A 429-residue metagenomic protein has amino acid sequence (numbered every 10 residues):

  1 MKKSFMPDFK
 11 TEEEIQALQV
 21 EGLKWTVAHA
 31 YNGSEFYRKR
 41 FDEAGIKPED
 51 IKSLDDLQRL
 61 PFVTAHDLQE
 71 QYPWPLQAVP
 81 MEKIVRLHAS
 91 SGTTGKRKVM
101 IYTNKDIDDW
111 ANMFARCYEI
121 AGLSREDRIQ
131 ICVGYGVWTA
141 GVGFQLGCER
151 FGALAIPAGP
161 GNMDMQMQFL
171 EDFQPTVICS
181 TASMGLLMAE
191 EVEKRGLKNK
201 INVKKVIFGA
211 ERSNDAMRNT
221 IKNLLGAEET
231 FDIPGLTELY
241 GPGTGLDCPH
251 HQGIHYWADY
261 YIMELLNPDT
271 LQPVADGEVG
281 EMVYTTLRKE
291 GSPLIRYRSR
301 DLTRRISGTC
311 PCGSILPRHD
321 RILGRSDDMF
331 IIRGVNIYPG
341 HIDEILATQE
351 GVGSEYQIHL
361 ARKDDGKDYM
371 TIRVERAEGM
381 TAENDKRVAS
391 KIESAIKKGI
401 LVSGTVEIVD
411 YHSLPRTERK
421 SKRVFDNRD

Functional and structural regions predicted by a protein language model:
M1-A89, G95-N112, R116-I120, S124 (+6 more regions): Nucleotide 5′-phosphate-binding alpha/beta core
A30, S90-T93, I129, I178 (+2 more regions): Conserved S/T- and glycine-rich ATP-binding loop of Class I adenylate-forming
N104-C117, R128-L187: AMP-binding/adenylate-forming
R128-Q130, R195-N214: Conserved helix-loop-beta element of the AMP-binding
A155, T230, M263, Y356-I358 (+1 more regions): Generic structural signal for residues in well-ordered beta-strands
I178, R288-I400, R419: AMP-binding/adenylate-forming catalytic core of the ANL superfamily
M184-N202, N219-L224: Adenylate-forming
S213-T309: Conserved AMP-binding/adenylate-forming
